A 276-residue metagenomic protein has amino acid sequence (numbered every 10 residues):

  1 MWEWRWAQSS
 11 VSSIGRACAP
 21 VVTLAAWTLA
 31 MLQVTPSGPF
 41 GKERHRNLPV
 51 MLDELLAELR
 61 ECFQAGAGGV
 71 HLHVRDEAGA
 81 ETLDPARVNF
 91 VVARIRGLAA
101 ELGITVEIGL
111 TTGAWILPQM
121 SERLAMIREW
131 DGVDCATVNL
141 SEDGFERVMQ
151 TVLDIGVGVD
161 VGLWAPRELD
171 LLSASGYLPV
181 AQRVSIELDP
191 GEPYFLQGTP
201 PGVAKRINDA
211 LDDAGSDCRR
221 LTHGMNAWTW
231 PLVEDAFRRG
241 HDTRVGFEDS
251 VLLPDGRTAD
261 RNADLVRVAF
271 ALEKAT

Functional and structural regions predicted by a protein language model:
W2-W6, W27: Tryptophan (W) side chains
V22-N47, V152: N-terminal small/glycine-rich loop or linker at the start of catalytic domains across soluble metabolic enzymes
W27-L32, G66-G68, A100-I108, G132-D134 (+4 more regions): Short, well-ordered coil/turn segments that N-cap beta-strands
G38-E54, T111-Q119, D160-L163, R219-M225: Active-site mouth loops of central-metabolism enzymes
L55, C62, H73, A136 (+1 more regions): Conserved, mostly hydrophobic/aromatic
G68-V91, L252-P254: Glycine-rich, proline-tolerant flexible connector loops at the mouths of alpha/beta enzymes
E81-L110, R206-A214, L265-E273: Alpha-helix-loop-beta-strand connector modules within alpha/beta enzyme cores
T137-F247, R257-L265: Catalytic alpha/beta core domains of metabolic enzymes, predominantly
